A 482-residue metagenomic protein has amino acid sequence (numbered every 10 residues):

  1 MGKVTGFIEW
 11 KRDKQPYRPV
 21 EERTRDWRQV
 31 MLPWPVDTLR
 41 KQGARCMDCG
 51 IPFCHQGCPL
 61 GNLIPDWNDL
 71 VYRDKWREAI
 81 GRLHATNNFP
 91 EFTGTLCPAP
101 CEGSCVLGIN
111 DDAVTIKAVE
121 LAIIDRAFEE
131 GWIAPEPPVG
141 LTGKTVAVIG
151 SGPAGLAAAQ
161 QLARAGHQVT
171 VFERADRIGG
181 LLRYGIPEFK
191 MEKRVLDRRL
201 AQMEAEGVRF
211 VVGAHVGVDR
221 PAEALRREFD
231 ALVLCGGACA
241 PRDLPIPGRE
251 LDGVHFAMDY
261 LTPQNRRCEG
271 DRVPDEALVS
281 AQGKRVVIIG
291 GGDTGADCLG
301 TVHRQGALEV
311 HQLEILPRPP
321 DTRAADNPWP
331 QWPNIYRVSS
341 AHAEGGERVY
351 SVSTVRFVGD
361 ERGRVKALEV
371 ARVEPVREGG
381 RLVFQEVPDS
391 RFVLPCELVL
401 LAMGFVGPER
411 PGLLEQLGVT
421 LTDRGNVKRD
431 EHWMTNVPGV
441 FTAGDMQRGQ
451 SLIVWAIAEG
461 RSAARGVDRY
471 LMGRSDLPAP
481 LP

Functional and structural regions predicted by a protein language model:
V4-R18, Q29, G43, M47 (+3 more regions): Short Fe-S-cluster ligation motifs
T5-L32, G61-R73, E78-N87, I109 (+9 more regions): Beta1-alpha1 glycine-rich phosphate/pyrophosphate-binding loop at the start of Rossmann-like nucleotide-binding domains
R23-D37, Q42-R45, Y350, V358 (+3 more regions): C-terminal catalytic lobe of FAD-dependent flavoproteins
A44-D66, F89-N110: Local cysteine-cluster metal-coordination motifs and their immediate loop/turn environment, predominantly Fe-S cluster
E78, G140-L141, T145-I149, D197-I246 (+4 more regions): Feature captures the FAD/FMN-dependent oxidoreductase FAD-binding
I123-G140, R198-V218, P241-Q305, L421-N436: Glycine-rich dinucleotide-binding loop and its adjacent helix/turn
E250-G283, V376-Q450: FAD-site-proximal beta/loop scaffold in flavoenzymes
G295-G300, Q305, M446-L477: A conserved FAD-binding loop/helix module that cradles the flavin
